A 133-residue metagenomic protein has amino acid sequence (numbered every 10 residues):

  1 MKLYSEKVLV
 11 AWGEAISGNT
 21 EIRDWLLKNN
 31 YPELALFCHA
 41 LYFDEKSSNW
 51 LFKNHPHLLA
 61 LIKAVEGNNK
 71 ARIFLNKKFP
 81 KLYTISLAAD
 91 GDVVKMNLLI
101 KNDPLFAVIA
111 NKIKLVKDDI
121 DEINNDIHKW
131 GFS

Functional and structural regions predicted by a protein language model:
M1-S133: Ankyrin repeat (ANK) tandem alpha-helical domains that serve as protein-protein interaction scaffolds, prominent
